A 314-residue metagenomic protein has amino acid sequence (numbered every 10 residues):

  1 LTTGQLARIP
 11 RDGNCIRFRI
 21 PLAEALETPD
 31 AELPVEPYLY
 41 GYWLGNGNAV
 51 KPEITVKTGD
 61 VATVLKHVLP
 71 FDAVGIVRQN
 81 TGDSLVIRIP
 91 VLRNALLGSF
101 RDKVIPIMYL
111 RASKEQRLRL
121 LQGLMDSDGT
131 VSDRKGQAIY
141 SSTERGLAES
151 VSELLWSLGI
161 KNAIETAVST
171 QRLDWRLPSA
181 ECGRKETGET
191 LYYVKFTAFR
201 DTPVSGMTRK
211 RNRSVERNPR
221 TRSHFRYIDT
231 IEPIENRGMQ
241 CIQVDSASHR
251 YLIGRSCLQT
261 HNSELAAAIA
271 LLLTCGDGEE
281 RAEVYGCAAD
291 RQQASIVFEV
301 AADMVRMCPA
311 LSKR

Functional and structural regions predicted by a protein language model:
L1, L191-G206: Phosphate/diphosphate-binding loops
L1-R172, T221-N262: Intein-associated homing endonuclease modules of the LAGLIDADG/DOD-type, together with closely related HINT-family
R17, V64, P70, G188-T190 (+2 more regions): Metal-dependent nucleotidyl/phosphoryl-transfer cores and adjacent nucleic-acid-binding surfaces
Y109, G136-S142, G183-E186, K210-R217: Short, contiguous acidic/charged loop-to-helix segments that flank catalytic cores in large enzymes
G146, V151-S152, E186-G188, F199-R200: Terminal recognition/anchoring or ligand-binding modules at protein termini
E165-L191: Beta-rich nucleic-acid/ligand-interaction surfaces
F199-E232: Surface-exposed, non-catalytic interaction/assembly patches
N262-R314: Phosphate/NTP-binding elements of NTP-utilizing enzymes
